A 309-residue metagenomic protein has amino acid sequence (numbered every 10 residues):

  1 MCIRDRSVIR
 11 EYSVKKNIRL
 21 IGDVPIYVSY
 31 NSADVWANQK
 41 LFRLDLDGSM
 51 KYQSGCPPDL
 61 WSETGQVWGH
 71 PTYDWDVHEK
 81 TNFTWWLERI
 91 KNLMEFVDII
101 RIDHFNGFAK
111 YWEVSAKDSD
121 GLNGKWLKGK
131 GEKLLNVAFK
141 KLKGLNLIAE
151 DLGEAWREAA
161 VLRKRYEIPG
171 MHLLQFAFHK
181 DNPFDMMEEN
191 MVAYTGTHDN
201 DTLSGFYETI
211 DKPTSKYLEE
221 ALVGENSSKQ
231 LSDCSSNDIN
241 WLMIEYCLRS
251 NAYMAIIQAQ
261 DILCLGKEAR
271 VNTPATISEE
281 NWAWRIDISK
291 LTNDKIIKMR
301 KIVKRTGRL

Functional and structural regions predicted by a protein language model:
R4, Y27-I256, Q260-K267, A275-S289: Alpha-amylase-like alpha-glycosidases and glucanotransferases acting on alpha-linked glucans and related
R4-V28: Conserved, well-ordered alpha-helix/loop/beta-strand core segments that scaffold catalytic motifs
E11, K15, K140, K301: Replace "anionic and nucleotidyl ligands
W284, I288-L309: Terminal-tail/helix-coil boundary detector
